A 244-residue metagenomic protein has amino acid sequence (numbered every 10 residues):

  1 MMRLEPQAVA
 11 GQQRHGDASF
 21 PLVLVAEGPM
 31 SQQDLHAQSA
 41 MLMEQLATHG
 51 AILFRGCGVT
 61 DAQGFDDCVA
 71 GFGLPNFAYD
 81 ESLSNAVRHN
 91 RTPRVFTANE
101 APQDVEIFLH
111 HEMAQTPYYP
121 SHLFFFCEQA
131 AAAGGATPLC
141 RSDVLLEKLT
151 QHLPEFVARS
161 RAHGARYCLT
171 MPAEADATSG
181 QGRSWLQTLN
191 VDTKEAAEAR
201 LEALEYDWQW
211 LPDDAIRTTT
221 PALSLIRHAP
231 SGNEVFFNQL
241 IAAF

Functional and structural regions predicted by a protein language model:
M1-F244: Non-heme Fe(II) oxygenase catalytic core, chiefly the N-lobe of the double-stranded beta-helix
